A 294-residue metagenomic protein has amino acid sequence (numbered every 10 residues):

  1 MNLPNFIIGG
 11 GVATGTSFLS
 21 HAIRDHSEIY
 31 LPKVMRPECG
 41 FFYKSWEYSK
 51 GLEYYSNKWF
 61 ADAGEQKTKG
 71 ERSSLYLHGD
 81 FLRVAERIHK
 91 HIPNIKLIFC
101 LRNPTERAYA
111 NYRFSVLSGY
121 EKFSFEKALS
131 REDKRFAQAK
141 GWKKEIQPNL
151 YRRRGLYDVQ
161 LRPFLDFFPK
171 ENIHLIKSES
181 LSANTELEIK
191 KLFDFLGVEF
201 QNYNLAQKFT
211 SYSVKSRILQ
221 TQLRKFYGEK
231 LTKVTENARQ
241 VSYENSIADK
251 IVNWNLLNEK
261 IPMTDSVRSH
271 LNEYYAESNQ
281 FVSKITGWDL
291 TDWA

Functional and structural regions predicted by a protein language model:
M1-L77, H91-I95, P104-G141, F168: PAPS-dependent sulfotransferase catalytic core
G15-T16, G70, I88, L97 (+5 more regions): Generic structural signal for small/hydrophobic residues in well-ordered secondary structure, especially within
M35-P37, R162-E273, G287-W288, W293-A294: The conserved 3'-phosphoadenosine-5'-phosphosulfate
K44-K50, Y76-L82, R152, S180-N184: Acidic-and-aromatic substrate-binding clefts and catalytic sites of carbohydrate-active enzymes
L52-A61, E121-L205: PAPS-dependent sulfotransferase catalytic domain
D80-F99: ATP-dependent NMP and nucleoside kinases share a basic, alpha-helical "lid"
L82, A108-R113, G119-Y120, L187-I189 (+1 more regions): Short aromatic-enriched loop/helix-cap "lid" or pocket-rim segments at secondary-structure transitions that line
